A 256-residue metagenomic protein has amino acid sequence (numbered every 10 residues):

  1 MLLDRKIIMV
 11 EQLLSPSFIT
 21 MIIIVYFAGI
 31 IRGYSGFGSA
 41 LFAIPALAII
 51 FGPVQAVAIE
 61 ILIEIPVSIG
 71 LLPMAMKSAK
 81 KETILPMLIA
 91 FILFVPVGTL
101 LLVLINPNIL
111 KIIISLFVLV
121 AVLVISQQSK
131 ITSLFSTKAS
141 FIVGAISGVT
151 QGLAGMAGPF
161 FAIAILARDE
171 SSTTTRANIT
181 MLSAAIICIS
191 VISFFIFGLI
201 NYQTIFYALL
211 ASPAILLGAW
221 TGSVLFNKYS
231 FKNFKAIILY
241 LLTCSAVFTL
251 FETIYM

Functional and structural regions predicted by a protein language model:
M9-Q12, T99-I109, F194-F206, T253-M256: Membrane-interface helix termini and inter-helical loops of multi-pass transporters
F18-S35, S39-L85, G148, G158-I215 (+2 more regions): Small-residue-rich hydrophobic segments that form or flank transmembrane alpha-helices in multi-pass membrane proteins
G52, N106, L110, S171 (+1 more regions): A helix-boundary/kink motif common to multi-pass secondary transporters, especially Major Facilitator Superfamily
G70-S78, T99, L104-P107, I113-K138 (+2 more regions): Transmembrane helix exit motif
K81-F91, I113-F117, F135-A145, R176-M181 (+1 more regions): Cytoplasmic-side transmembrane-helix entry/capping segments in multi-pass membrane proteins
V120-A177: Membrane-embedded helical hairpins/re-entrant loop segments and their flanking transmembrane helices within multi-pass
W220-T243: Interfacial loop-to-transmembrane junctions
